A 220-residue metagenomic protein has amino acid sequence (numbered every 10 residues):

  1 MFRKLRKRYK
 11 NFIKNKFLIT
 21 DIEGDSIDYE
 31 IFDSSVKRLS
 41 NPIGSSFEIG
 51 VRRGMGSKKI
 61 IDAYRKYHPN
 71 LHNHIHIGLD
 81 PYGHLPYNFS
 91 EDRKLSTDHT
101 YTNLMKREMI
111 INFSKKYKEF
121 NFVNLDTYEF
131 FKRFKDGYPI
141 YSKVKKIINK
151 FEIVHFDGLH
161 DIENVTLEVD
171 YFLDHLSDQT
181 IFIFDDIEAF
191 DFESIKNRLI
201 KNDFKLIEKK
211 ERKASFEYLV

Functional and structural regions predicted by a protein language model:
M1-E23: Membrane-proximal basic amphipathic "stem/tether" segments
K14-F17, Y29, D33-V220: S-adenosylmethionine/decaboxylated-SAM
S26: Short, conserved micro-motifs enriched in small and acidic residues
